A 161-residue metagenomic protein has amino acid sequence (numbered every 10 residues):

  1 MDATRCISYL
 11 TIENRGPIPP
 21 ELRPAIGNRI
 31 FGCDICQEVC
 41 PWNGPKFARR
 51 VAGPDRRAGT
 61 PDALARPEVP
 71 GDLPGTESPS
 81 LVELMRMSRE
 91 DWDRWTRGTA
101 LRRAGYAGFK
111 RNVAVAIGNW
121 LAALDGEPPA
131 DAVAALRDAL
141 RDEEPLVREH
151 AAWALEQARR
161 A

Functional and structural regions predicted by a protein language model:
M1-G32, R103: Ferredoxin-like iron-sulfur electron-transfer modules
M1-S8, R29-F31, I35-A65, A135: Iron-sulfur cluster-binding cysteine motifs and their immediate structural context in ferredoxin-like electron-transfer
E83-M87, W95-L101, A135-E143: Alpha-solenoid HEAT/Armadillo-like helical repeat scaffolds in large eukaryotic proteins
W92-W95, D125-L140, R160-A161: Amphipathic alpha-helical scaffolding segments comprising HEAT/armadillo-like alpha-solenoid repeats
Y106, E143-P145: Short inter-helical turns and helix N-cap capping residues of alpha-solenoid HEAT/ARM repeat scaffolds
G108-A116: HEAT-repeat alpha-solenoid elements in large eukaryotic scaffold proteins
V113, A151-A152: Conserved hydrophobic register position within alpha-solenoid helical repeats
